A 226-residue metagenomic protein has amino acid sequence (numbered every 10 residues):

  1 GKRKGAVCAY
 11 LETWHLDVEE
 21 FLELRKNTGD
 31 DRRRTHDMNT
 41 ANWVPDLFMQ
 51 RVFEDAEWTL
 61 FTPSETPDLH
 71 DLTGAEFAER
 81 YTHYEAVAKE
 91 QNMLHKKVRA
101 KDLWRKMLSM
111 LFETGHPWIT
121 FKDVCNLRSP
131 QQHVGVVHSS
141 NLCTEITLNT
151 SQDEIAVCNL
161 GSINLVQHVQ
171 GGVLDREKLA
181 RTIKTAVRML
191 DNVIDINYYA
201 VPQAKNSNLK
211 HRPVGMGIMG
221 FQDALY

Functional and structural regions predicted by a protein language model:
G1-L165, V169-R176, Y199-K205: Active-site cavity-forming subdomains of large catalytic enzyme subunits
T13, E154, V187-I196, S207-Y226: Core structural elements
W104-L111, L160, I183-V193, F221: Short alpha-helical scaffolding segments that buttress acidic/His motifs in well-ordered protein cores
G172-R188, V201-M216: Helix-rich catalytic cores of soluble enzyme domains
